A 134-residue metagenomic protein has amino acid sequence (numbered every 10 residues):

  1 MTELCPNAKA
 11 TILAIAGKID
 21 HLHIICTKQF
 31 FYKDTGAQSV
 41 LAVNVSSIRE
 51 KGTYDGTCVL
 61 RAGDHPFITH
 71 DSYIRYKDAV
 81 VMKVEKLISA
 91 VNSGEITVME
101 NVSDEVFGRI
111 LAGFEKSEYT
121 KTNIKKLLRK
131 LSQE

Functional and structural regions predicted by a protein language model:
M1-T2, E134: Intrinsically disordered, low-complexity and often Lys/Arg-enriched segments
E3-A16: Short coil-to-beta transition motif at edge beta-strands of beta-rich domains
N7-K9, C26, L60-G63, G94 (+1 more regions): Generic preference for well-ordered secondary structure
A8, H21, S72: Short beta-strand or tight-loop elements that sit immediately N-terminal to catalytic metal-binding acidic residues
A16-D64: Compact nucleic-acid interaction/catalytic patches
G63-E134: C-terminal terminal-subdomain/extension
